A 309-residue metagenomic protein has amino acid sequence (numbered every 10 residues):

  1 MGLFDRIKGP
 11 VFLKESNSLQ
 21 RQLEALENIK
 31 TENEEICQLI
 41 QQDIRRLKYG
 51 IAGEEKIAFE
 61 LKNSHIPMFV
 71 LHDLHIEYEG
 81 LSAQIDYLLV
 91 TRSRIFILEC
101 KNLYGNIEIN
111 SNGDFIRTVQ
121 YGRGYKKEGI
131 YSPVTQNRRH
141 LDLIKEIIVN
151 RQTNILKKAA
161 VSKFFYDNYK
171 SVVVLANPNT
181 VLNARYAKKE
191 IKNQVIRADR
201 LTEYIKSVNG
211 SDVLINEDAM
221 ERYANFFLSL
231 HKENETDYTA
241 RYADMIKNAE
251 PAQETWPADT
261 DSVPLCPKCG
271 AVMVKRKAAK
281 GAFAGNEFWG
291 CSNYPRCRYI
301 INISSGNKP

Functional and structural regions predicted by a protein language model:
M1-A83, Q120-E287, R298-P309: Surface-exposed interaction regions that form or flank ligand-binding interfaces
D86: Cell-envelope/extracellular polymer assembly enzymes that use nucleotide-activated donors
L89-F115: Active-site beta-strand-loop-beta-strand hairpin of nuclease catalytic cores that positions key catalytic residues
P295: Basic/aromatic-rich interaction segments and small domains that mediate binding to polyanionic partners
